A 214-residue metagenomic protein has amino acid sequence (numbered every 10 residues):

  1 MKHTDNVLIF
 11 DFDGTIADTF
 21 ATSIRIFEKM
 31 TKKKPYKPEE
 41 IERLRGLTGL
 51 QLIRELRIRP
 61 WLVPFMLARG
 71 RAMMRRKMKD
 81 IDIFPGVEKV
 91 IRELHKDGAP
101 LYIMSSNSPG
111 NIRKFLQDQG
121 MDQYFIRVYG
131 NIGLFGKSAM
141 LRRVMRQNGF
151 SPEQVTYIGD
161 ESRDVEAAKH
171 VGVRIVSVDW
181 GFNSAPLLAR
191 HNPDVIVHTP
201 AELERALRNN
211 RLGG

Functional and structural regions predicted by a protein language model:
M1-D5, P109, K114-G214: Asp-based, Mg2+/Mn2+-dependent phosphohydrolase catalytic module
H3-K89, H95-D97: N-terminal helical cap/lid subdomain that shapes the substrate entry/recognition surface in HAD-like hydrolases
T15, S105, D160: Conserved G/P- and acidic residue-centered "switch" motifs that form tight phosphate/ATP-binding loops in soluble
D18, I103-S105, S177: Hydrophobic residues in well-ordered beta-strands that form the structural core
I41-L44, E55, R75, K79 (+4 more regions): Pocket-edge positions in alpha/beta enzyme catalytic cores
L47, D97-G98, Y124, H191: Structured helix-beta-strand junction loops
G86-V90, M140-R143: Well-ordered alpha-helical segments embedded in enzymatic catalytic cores
V87-L116, N131-L134: Substrate-recognition element of Asp-dependent hydrolases with the DxDx(T/V) motif
